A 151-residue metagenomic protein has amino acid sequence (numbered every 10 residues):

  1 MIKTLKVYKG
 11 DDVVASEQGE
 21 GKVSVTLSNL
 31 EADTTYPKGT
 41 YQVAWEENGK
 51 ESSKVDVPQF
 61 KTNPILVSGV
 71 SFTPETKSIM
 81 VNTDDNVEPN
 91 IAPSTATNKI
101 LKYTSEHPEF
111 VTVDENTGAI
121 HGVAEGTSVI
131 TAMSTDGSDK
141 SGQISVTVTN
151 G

Functional and structural regions predicted by a protein language model:
M1, T34-Y36, S94-T97: A short beta-turn/strand-edge loop motif at beta-sheet boundaries
M1-V13: Extracellular low-complexity, O-glycosylation-prone stalks/linkers
A15-K22, F110-D114: Short beta-strand segments within Ig-like beta-sandwich modules, predominantly Fibronectin type-III
V23-V25, G118: Short strand-edge motifs at loop-to-beta-strand transitions and within beta-strands of extracellular beta-rich domains
S28-T35, H121-G122: Short, flexible loop/turn segments at beta-strand junctions in immunoglobulin-like and fibronectin type III
D33-E51: Beta-strand-rich modules
N48-N63: Extracellular fibronectin type III
I65-G151: Extracytoplasmic soluble-region selector
